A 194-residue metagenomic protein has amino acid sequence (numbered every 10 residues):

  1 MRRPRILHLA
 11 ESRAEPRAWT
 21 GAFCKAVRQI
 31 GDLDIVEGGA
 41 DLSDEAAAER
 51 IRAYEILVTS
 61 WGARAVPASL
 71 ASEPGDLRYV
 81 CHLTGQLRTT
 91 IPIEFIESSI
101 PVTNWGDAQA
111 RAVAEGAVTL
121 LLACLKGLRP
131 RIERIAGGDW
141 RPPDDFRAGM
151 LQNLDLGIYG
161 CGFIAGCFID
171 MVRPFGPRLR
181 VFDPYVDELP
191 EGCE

Functional and structural regions predicted by a protein language model:
M1-I56: N-terminal glycine-/charge-rich "phosphate-binding" loop or analogous flexible N-terminal tail
R3, L77, Q152-D155: Phosphate-coordination loops involved in phosphoryl transfer and adenosine-cofactor binding
A22, D145-E194: Rossmann-like dinucleotide/phosphate-binding beta-alpha-beta segment
G31-L33, S99-I100, E191-E194: Active-site regions of enzymes building and remodeling cell-envelope glycoconjugates
L70-D76, F95: Short, conserved loop/helix-junction motifs that constitute active-site signature segments in enzyme catalytic cores
D76-T89: ADP-ribose/adenylate-binding Rossmann-like module
R88-S98: Rossmann-fold NAD(P)-binding glycine/threonine-rich loop
I100-D155, D170: Phosphate-binding beta-alpha-beta segment of Rossmann-like dinucleotide-binding domains, i.e., the NAD(P)
